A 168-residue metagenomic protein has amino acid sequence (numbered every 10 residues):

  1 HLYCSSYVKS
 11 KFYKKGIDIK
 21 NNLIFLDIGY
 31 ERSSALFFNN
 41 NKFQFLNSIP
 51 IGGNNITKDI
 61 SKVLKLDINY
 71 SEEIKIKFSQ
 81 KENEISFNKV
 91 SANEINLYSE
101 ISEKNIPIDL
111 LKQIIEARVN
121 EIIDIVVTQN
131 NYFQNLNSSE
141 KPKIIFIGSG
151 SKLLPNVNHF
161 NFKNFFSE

Functional and structural regions predicted by a protein language model:
H1-C4, N40-N83: Glycine-rich phosphate-binding loop plus the immediately following alpha-helix
H1-L23, K42-Q44, D67, K81-E116 (+3 more regions): Nucleotide/phosphate-binding catalytic cleft detector across ATP-hydrolyzing and phosphate-transferring enzymes
S5, F38, I147-S149: Generic beta-strand/beta-sheet core signal
K15-L46, I60: Gly/Thr-rich phosphate-binding beta-strand-loop-beta motif of the actin/hexokinase/Hsp70
N54, K58, Q113, A117-D124 (+1 more regions): Feature representing long, continuous alpha-helical segments
E82, S138-F162: Glycine-rich phosphate-binding loops at beta-strand->alpha-helix junctions
V127-K143: Phosphate/pyrophosphate-binding loops at sites that engage ATP/ADP/AMP, CoA/4′-phosphopantetheine, polyphosphate
